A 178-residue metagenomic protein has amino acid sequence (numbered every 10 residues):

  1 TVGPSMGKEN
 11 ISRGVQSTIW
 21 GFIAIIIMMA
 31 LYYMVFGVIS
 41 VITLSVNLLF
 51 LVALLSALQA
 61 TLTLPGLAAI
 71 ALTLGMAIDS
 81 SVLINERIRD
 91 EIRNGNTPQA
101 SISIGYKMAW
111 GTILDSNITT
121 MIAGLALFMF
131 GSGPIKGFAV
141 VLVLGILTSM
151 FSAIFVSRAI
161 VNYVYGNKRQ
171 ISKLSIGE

Functional and structural regions predicted by a protein language model:
T1-T18, K168-S172, E178: Structural signature of multi-pass, alpha-helical inner-membrane proteins
M6, I25, L54, V82 (+2 more regions): Residue-level signature of catalytic and energy-coupling elements of molecular machines, predominantly ATP/GTP-dependent
K8-T63, M129-G133: Interfacial segments of transmembrane alpha-helices in multi-pass membrane proteins
I19, I23, I42-S45, L67 (+4 more regions): Hydrophobic residues within alpha-helical transmembrane segments of multi-pass solute transporters/permease subunits
M29-Y33, L54-P65, I70, L74 (+4 more regions): Hydrophobic alpha-helical bundle architecture
V38-Q59, I70-A77, F138-A153: Small-residue-enriched core segments of transmembrane alpha-helices in multipass membrane transport and channel
I78-S81, N85-I88, R158: Membrane-embedded alpha-helices of multi-pass transport/permease systems
D90-E178: Hydrophobic alpha-helical transmembrane segments of membrane transport and translocation systems, primarily multi-pass
